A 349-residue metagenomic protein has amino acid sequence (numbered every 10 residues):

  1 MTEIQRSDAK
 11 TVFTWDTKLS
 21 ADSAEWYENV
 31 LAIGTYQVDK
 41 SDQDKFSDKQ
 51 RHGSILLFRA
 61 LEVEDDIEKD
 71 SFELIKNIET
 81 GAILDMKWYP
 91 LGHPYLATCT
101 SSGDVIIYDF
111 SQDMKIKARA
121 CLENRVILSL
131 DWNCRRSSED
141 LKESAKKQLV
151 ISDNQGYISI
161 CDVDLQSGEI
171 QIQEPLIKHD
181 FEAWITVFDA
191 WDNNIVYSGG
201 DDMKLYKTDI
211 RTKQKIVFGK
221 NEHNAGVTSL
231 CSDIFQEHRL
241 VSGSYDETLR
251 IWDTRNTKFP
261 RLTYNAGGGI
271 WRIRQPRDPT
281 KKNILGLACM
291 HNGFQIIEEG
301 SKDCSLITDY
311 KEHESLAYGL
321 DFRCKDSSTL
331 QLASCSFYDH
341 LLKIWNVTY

Functional and structural regions predicted by a protein language model:
T2-W15, N29-K76, I106-K115: Beta-propeller domains
K10-W15, S71-K76, M114-A120, Q171-I177 (+3 more regions): A short beta-strand motif characteristic of beta-propeller blades
L19-A24, G81-W88, N124-L141, D180-D189 (+3 more regions): Canonical WD40 repeat/beta-propeller blade segments in eukaryotic WD-repeat proteins
L31-G34, L96-T100, K142, L149-D153 (+4 more regions): Conserved beta-strand element within WD40/beta-propeller blades
Q37-K40, H52-S54, S102-I106, L128 (+9 more regions): Short coil/turn segments within WD40 beta-propeller repeats
E64-L96, A120-I127: Blade-loop segments of beta-propeller domains
G103-Q148, S152-S159, D164-D180: Asp-box/WD-like beta-propeller blade repeats and closely related beta-sheet repeat scaffolds
K213-Y349: Structured C-terminal portions of repeat-based eukaryotic scaffold domains
